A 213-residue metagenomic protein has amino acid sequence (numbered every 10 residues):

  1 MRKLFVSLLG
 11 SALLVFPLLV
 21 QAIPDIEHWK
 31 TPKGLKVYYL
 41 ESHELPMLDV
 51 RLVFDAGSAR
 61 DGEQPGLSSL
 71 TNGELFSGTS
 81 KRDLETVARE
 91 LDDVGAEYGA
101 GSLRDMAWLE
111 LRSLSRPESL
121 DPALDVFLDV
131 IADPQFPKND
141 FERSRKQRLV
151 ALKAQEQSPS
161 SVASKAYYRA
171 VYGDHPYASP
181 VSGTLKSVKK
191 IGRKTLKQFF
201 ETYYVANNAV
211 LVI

Functional and structural regions predicted by a protein language model:
M1-A12: Bacterial N-terminal signal peptides that target proteins for export
V15-L19: N-terminal signal peptide c-region/cleavage motif recognized by signal peptidases
Q21-M47: N- or domain-start disorder-to-order transition segments that initiate the globular core
Y38-L40, L45-T71, L84-V130, L149 (+2 more regions): M16 family metallopeptidases and their MPP-like homologs
L75-D83: Catalytic Zn2+-binding segment of zinc metalloproteases
L84, A88-R89, Q135-K153: Acidic/histidine-enriched alpha-helical segments
L91-A96, K190-Q198: Short amphipathic beta-strand starts and helix->beta connectors
S160, R193-I213: Non-catalytic, conformational "gating/processing" segments within enzyme and secreted inhibitor domains
